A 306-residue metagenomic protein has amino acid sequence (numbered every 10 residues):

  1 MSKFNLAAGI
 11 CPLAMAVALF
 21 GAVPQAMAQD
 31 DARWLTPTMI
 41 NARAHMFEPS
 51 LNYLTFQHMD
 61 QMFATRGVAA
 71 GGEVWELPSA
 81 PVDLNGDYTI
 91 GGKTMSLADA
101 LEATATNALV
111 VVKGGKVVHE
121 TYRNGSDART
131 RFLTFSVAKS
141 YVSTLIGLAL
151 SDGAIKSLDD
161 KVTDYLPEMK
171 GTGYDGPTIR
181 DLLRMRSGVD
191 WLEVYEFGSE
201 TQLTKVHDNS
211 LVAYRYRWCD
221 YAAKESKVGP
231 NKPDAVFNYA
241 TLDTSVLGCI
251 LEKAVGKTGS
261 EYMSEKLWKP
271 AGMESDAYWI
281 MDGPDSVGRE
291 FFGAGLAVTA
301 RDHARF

Functional and structural regions predicted by a protein language model:
M1-L13: Bacterial N-terminal signal peptides that target proteins for export
F4, Q25-D127, I155, R184 (+2 more regions): N-terminal leader/targeting segments and the immediately adjacent pre-domain N-terminus
A16-Q25: C-terminal segment of classical bacterial N-terminal signal peptides
D87, M95-A100, D127-R131, A149-V236: Active-site-proximal loop and beta-strand segments within enzyme catalytic domains
I90-T94, T104-A108, T130-A138, I155 (+6 more regions): Solvent-exposed, acidic/flexible segments
G115, L133-L158, L182, L247-L251 (+1 more regions): Active-site SXXK
Y122, A128-R129, V194-S199, L203-P284 (+1 more regions): Catalytic-site signature segments of enzymes, centered on catalytic residues
L133, D152-V194, A254-G293, V298: Active-site helix/loop module of the DD-peptidase/beta-lactamase fold, centered on the serine-lysine SxxK catalytic
